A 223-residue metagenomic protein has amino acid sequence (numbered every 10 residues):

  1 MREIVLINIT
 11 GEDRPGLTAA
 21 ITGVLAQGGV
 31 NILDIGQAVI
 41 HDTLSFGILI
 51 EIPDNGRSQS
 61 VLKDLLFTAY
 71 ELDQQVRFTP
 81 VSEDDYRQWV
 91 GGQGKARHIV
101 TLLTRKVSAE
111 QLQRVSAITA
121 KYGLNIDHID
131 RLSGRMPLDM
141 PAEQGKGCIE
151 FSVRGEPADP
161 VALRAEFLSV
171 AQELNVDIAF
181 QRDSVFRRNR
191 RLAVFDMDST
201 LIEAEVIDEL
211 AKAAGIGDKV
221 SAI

Functional and structural regions predicted by a protein language model:
M1-R190: A conserved regulatory-domain signal marking ACT and ACT-like small-molecule sensing domains and adjacent regulatory
D196-D198: Residue-level recognition of short loop/turn positions
T200-I223: Alpha-helical substrate-recognition element adjacent to the catalytic core
